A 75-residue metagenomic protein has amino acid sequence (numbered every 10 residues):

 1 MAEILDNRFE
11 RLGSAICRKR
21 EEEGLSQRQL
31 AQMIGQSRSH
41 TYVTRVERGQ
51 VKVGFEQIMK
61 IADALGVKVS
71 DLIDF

Functional and structural regions predicted by a protein language model:
M1-E22: A short, Lys/Arg-rich alpha-helix, primarily the initiator
L12, E23, Q36, G54: Flexible coil/turn residues that form the inter-helical turn or adjacent wing/linker of helix-turn-helix
K19, M33, V46, F75: Residues in the recognition helix of alpha-helical DNA-binding motifs
E21, Q32, D63: Alpha-helical residues within the helix-turn-helix
G24-R45: Short alpha-helical DNA-recognition segment
Q50-K60: Short, basic-rich loop-to-helix N-cap that marks the start of a DNA-contacting helix
F55, D63-F75: Short C-terminal boundary/hinge segments that cap the last helix of small helical domains
